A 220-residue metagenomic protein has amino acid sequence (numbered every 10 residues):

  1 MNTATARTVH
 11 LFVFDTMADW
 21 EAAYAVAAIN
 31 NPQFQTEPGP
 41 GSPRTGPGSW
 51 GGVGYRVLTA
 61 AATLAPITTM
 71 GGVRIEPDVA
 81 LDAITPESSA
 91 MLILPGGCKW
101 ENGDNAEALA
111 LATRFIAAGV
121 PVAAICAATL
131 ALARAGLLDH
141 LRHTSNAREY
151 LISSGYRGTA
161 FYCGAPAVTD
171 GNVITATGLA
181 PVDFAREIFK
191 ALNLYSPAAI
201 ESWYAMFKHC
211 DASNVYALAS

Functional and structural regions predicted by a protein language model:
N2-F12, T16-A18, Y24, N31-T63 (+1 more regions): Active-site-adjacent pocket-lining segments in enzyme domains
T68: Glycine-rich phosphate/pyrophosphate-binding loop at beta-loop-alpha junctions
G71-V79: Short gly/ser/thr-rich secondary-structure transition/capping motifs
